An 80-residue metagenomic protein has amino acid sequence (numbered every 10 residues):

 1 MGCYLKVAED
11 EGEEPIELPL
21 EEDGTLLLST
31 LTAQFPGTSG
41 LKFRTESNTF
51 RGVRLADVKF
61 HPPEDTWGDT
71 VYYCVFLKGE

Functional and structural regions predicted by a protein language model:
M1-E80: Phospho-regulated scaffold assembly regions enriched in serine/threonine/proline and acidic residues, encompassing
